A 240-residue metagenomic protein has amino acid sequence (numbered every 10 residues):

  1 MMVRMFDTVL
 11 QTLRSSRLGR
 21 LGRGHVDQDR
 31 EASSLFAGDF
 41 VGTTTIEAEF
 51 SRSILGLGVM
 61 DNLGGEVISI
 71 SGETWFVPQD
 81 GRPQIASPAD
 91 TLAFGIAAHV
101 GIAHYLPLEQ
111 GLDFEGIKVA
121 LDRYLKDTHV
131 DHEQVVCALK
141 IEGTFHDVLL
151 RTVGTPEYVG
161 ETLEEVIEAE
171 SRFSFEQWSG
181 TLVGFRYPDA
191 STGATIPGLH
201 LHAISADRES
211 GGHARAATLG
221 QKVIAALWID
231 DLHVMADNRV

Functional and structural regions predicted by a protein language model:
M2-S33: Hydrophobic, proline/glycine-rich low-complexity stretches
H25-G95: N-terminal low-complexity or amphipathic/hydrophobic leaders
G64, V136, G198-H200: Extracellular structured ligand-interaction cores
V77-A120, D127: A glycine-rich, hydrophobic loop/mini-helix early in the fold
E115-F185, A190-A194: Long, positively charged binding patches that form subdomain-scale interaction surfaces for polyanionic ligands
T195-V240: C-terminal structured interaction module
